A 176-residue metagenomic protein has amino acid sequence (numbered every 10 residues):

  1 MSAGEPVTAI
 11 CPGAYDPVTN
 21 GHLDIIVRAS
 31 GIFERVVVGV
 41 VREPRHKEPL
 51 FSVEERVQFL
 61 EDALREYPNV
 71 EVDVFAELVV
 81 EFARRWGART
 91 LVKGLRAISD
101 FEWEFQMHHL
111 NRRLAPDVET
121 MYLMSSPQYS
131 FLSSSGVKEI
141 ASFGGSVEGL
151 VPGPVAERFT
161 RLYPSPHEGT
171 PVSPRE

Functional and structural regions predicted by a protein language model:
M1-E176: Nucleotidyltransferase catalytic core that binds NTPs
